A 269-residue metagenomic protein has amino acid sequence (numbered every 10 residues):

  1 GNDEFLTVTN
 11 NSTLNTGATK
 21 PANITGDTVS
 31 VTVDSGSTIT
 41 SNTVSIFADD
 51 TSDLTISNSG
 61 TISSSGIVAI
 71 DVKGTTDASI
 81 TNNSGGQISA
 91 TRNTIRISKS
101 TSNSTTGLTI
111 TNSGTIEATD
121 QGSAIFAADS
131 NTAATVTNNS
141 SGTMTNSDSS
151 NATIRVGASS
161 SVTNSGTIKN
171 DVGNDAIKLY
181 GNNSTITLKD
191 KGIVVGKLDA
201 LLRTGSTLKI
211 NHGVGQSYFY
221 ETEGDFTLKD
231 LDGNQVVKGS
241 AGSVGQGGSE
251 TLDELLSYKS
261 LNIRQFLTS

Functional and structural regions predicted by a protein language model:
G1-S269: Long, low-complexity, polar and repeat-rich extracellular regions of very large Gram-negative surface proteins
